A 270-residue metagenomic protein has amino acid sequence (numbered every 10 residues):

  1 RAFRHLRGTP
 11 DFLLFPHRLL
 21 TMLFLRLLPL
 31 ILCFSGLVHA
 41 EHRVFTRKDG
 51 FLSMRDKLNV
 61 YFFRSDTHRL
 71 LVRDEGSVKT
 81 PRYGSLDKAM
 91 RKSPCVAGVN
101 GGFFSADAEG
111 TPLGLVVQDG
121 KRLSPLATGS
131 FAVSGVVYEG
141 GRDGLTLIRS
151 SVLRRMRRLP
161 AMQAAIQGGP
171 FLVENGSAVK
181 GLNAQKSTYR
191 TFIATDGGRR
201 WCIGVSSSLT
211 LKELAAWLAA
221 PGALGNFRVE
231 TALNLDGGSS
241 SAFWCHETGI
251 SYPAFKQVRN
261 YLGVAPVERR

Functional and structural regions predicted by a protein language model:
R4-L6, F12-L13: Short hydrophobic targeting helices and cationic amphipathic motifs that mediate membrane/organellar targeting
D11-T21: Short, Lys/Arg-enriched N-terminal segments with co-localized hydrophobic residues within the first ~10-30 amino acids
M22-L30: Sec-dependent signal peptide recognition, specifically the positively charged N-region followed immediately by
I31-V38: Hydrophobic h-region of N-terminal signal peptides that target proteins for export in Gram-negative bacteria
H39-R270: Gly/Ser/Thr/Pro-rich low-complexity, intrinsically disordered segments
